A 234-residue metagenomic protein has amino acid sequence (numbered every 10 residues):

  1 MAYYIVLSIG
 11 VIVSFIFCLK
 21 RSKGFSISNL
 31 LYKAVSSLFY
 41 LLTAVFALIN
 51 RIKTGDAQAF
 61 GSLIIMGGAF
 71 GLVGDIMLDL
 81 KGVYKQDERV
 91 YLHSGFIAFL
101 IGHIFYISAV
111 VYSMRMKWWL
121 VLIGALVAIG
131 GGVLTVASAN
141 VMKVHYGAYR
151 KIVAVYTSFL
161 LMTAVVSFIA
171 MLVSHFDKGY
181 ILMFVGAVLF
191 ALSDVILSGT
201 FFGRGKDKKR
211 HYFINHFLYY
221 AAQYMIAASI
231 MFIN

Functional and structural regions predicted by a protein language model:
M1-N234: Polytopic alpha-helical membrane-helix bundles and their juxtamembrane interface segments in multi-pass membrane
